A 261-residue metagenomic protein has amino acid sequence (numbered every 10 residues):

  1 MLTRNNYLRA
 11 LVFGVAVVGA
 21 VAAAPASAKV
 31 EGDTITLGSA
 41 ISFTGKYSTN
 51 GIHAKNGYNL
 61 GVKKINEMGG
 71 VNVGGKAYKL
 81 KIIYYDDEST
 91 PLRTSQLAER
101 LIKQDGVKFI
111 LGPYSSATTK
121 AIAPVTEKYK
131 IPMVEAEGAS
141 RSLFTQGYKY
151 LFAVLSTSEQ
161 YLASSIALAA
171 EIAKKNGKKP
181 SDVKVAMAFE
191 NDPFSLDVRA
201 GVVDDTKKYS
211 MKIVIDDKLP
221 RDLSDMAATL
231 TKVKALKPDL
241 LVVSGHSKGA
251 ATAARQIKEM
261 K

Functional and structural regions predicted by a protein language model:
M1-T36: Short, low-complexity disordered leader/linker segments with a strong preference for bacterial N-terminal type II
P25-S39, N72-K81, K174-V183: Immediate post-signal peptide segment of exported/extracytoplasmic ligand-binding proteins
V30, T49-N56, M68-T145, V154-T157 (+4 more regions): Beta-alpha junction/loop-to-helix N-cap segments that form part of ligand/metal-binding clefts
T34-K55, P113-Y114, V183-E190: Short beta-strand segments enriched in small/hydrophobic residues
Y58-G70, S165-A173, R199-V203, A253-K258: Short, well-ordered amphipathic alpha-helices
L92, V107-D216: Extracytoplasmic ligand/sensor domains, especially the bilobed periplasmic-binding protein
L101-G106, K178-P180, V233-P238: Glycine-rich phosphate-binding loop signature in dinucleotide/nucleotide-binding domains
R199-K261: Extracellular/periplasmic bilobed ligand-binding domains
